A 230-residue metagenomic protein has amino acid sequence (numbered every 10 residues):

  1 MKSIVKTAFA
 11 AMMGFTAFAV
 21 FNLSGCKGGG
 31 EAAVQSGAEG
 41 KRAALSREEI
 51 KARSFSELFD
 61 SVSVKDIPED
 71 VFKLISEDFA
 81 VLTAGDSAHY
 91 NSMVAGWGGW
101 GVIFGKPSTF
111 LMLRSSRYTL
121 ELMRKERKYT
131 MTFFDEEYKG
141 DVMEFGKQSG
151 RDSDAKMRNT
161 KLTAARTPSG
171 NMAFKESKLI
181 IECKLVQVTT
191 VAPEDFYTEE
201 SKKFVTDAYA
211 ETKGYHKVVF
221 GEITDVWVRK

Functional and structural regions predicted by a protein language model:
M1-M12: Bacterial N-terminal signal peptides that target proteins for export
A10-N22: Bacterial N-terminal signal peptides
G30-K230: Basic, polyanion-binding surface patches
